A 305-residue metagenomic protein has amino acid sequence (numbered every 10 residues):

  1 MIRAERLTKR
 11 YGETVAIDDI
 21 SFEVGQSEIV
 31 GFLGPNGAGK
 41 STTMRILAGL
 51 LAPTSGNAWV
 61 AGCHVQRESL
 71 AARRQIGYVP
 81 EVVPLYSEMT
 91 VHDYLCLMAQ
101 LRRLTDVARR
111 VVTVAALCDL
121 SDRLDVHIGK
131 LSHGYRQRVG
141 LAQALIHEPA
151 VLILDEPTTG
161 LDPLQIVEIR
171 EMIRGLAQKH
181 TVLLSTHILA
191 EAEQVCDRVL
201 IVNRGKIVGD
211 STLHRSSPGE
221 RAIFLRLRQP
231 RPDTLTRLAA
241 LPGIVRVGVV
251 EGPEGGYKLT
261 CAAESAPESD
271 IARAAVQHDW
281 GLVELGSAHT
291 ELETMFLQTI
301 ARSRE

Functional and structural regions predicted by a protein language model:
I2-A4, K9-N203, I207-G209: ABC transporter nucleotide-binding domains
Q26, D122, L227-Q229, A263-S265 (+1 more regions): Non-catalytic surface loops within mature trypsin-like serine protease
G34, R246-V249, S287: Hydrophobic/anchoring residues in structured secondary elements
V65, L104, R228-P230, E264 (+1 more regions): Short beta->alpha junction loops/turns
D119, Y135, K258-C261, T294-T299: Short secondary-structure transition/capping segments
E168-A262: ABC transporter nucleotide-binding domain
A263-E305: C-terminal coupling/interaction segments
